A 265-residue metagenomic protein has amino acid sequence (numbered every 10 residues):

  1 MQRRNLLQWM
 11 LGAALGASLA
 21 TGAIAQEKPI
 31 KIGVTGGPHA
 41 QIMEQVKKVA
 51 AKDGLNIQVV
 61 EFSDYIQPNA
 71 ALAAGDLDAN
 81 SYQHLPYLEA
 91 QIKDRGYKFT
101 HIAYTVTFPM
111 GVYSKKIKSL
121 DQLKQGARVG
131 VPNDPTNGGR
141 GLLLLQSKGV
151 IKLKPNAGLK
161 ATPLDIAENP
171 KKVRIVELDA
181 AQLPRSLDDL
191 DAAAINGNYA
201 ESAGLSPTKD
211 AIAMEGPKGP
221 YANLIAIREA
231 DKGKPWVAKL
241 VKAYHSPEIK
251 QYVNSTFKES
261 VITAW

Functional and structural regions predicted by a protein language model:
Q26-G37, L55-E61, R128-V129: Short, well-ordered beta-strand elements
P29-K47, S63-Q67, A264: Extracytoplasmic "Venus flytrap"
G37, E61-Y65, G75, N80-E89 (+4 more regions): Beta->alpha turn/N-cap motifs
V59-A70, A157-R185: Short helix-initiation/N-cap motifs at beta->coil->alpha
Y65-G96, G111-Y113, K118, G138-G141 (+1 more regions): Pocket-flanking alpha-helical
A90-I102, K115-I117, D189, A194 (+1 more regions): Ligand-binding "clamshell"
I102-K152, K250: A conserved helix-loop-strand patch within extracytoplasmic ligand-binding domains of the periplasmic binding
Y104-Y113, E201-H245, V261-W265: Periplasmic-binding protein-like
